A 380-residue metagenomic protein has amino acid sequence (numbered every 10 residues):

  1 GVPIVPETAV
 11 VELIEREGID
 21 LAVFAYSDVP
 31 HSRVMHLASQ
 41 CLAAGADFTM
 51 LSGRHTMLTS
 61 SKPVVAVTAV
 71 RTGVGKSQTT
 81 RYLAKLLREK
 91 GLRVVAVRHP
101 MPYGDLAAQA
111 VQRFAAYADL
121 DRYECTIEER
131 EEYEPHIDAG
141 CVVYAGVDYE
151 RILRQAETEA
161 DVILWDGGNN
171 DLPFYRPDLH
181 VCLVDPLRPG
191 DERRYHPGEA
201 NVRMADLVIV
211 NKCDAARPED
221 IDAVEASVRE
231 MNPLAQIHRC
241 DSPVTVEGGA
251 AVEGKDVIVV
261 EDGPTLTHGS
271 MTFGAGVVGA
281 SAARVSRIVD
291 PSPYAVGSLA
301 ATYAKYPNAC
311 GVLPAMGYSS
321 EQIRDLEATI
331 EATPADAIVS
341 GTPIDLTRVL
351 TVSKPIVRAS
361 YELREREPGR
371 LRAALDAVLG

Functional and structural regions predicted by a protein language model:
G1-R54, I323, P334-D345: Phosphate-bearing ligand-interacting subdomains that bind or position ATP/ADP/UDP/GDP/NAD(P) or nucleotide-linked
E15-E17, V65-T68, Q78, K85-R229 (+5 more regions): Flexible phosphate-sensing "switch/lid" loops adjacent to ATP/NTP-binding sites across phosphate-transfer
A25, S52, N211, S360-Y361: Short beta->alpha connector loops at strand-helix junctions that form conserved, small/polar/Pro-enriched
H36-A38, T80-L83: "Short basic amphipathic alpha-helical interaction patches in structured regions
M57-K62: Phosphate-binding P-loop
V74-G75: Conserved glycine(s) of the Walker
